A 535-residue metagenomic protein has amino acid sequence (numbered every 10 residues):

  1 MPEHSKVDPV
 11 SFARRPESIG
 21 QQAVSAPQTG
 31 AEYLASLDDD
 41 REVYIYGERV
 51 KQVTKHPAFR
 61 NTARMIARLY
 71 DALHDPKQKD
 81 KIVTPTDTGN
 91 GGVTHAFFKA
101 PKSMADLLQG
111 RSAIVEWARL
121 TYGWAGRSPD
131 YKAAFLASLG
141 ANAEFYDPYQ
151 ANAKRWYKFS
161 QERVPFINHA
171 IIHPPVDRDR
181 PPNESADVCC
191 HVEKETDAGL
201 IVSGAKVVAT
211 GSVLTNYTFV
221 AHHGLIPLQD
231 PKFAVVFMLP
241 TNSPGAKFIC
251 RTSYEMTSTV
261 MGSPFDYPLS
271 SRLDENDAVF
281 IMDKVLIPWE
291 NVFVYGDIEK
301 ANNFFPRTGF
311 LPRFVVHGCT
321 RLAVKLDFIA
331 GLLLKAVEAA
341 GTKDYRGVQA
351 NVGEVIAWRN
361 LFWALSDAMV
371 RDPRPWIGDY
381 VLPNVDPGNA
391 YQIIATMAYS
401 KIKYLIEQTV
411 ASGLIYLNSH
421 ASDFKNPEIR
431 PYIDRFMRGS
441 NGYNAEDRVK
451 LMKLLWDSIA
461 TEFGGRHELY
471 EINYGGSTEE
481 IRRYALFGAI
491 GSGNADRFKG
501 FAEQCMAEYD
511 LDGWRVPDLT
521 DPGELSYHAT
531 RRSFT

Functional and structural regions predicted by a protein language model:
P2-T84: Acidic/polar, glycine-rich intrinsically disordered N-terminal extensions of enzymes
E48-V115, I377, Y470-N473, A485: N-terminal low-complexity or amphipathic/hydrophobic leaders
R60, R64, K158-Q161, I201 (+5 more regions): Generic structural signal for well-ordered, non-transmembrane alpha-helical segments in soluble/cytosolic regions
I82-N216, H222-F237, N242-S243, K247: Glycine-rich flavin
H173-G318, G491-F534: FAD-binding core of flavoproteins
H317-P375: Extended amphipathic alpha-helical segments enriched in small hydrophobics
V348-G353, V381-N389: Short, charged, amphipathic alpha-helical segments
D386-R532: Alpha-helix capping/hinge segments and adjacent helical runs
